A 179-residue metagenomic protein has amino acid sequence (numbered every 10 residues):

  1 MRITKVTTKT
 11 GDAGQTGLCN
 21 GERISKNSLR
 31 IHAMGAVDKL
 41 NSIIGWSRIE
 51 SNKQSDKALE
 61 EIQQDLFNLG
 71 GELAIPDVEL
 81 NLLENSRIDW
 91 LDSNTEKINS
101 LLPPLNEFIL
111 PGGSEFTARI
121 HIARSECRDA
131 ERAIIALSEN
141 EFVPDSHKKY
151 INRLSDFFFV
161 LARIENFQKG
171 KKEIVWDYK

Functional and structural regions predicted by a protein language model:
M1-K179: Phosphate/pyrophosphate-binding loop motifs in nucleotide- or prenyl diphosphate-using proteins
